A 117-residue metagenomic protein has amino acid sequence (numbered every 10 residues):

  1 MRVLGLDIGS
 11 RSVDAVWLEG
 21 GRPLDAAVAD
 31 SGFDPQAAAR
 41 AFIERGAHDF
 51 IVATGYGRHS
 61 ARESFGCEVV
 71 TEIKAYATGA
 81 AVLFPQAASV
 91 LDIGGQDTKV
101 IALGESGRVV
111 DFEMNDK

Functional and structural regions predicted by a protein language model:
M1-I73: N-terminal glycine/serine-rich phosphate-binding loop of ATP-dependent small-molecule kinases, especially carbohydrate
E72-K117: Glycine-rich phosphate-binding loop of actin/hexokinase-like ATP-binding domains
